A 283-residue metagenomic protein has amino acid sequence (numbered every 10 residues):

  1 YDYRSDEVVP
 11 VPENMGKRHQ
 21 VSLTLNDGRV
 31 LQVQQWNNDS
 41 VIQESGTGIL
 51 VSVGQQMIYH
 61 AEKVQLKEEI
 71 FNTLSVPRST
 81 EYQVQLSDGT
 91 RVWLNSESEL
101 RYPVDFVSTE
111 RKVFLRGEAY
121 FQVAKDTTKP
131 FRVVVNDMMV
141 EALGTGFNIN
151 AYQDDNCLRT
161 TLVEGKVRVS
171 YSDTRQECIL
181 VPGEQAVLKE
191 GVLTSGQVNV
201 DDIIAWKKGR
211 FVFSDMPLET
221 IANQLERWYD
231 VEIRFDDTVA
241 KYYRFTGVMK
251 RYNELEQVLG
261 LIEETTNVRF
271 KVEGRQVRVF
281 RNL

Functional and structural regions predicted by a protein language model:
Y1-L283: A residue-level detector for the "anchor" residue at the start of short, highly conserved motifs
